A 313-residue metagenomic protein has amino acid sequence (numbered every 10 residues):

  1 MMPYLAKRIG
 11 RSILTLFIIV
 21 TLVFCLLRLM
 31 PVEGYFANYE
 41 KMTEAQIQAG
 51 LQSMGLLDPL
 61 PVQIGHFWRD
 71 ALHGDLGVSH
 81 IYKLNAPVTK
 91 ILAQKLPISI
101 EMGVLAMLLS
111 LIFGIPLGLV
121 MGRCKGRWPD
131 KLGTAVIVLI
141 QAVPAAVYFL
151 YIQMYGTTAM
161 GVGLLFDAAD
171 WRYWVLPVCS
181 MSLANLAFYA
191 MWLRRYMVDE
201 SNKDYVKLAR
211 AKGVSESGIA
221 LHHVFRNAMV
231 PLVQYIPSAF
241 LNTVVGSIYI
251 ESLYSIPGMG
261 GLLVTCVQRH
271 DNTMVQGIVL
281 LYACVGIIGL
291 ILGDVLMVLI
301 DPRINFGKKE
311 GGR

Functional and structural regions predicted by a protein language model:
M2-I9, L117-Q153: Cytoplasmic-entry segments and transmembrane alpha-helices of multi-pass inner-membrane transporters
I9, L16-F17, T21, T89-V120 (+3 more regions): Transmembrane alpha-helix signature in integral membrane proteins
L16-G65, G156, M160-Y173: Hydrophobic alpha-helical transmembrane segments of membrane transport/permease proteins and related membrane-embedded
I19, A106-G114, P177-F188, G260-V298: Hydrophobic alpha-helical transmembrane segments of polytopic membrane proteins
L56-I115: An internal, D/E-rich "acidic patch" concept
L109, G133-A187, V264-C266, N272: Generic hydrophobic transmembrane alpha-helix motif, especially the helices
D170-R210: Membrane-cytosol interface at the C-terminal ends of specific transmembrane alpha-helices in multi-pass membrane
